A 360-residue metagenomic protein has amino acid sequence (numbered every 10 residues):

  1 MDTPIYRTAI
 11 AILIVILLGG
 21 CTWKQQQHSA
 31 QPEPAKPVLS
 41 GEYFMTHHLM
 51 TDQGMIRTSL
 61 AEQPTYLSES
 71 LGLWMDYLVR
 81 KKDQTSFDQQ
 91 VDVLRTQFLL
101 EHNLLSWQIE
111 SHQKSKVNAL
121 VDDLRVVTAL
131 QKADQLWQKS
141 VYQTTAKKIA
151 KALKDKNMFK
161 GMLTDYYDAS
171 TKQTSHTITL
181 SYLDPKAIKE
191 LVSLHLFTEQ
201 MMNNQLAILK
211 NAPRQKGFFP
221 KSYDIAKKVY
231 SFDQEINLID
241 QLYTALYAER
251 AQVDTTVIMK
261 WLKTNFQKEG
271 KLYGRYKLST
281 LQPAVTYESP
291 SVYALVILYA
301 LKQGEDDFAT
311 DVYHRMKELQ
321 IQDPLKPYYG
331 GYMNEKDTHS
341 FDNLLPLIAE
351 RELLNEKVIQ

Functional and structural regions predicted by a protein language model:
D2-A9: Bacterial N-terminal signal peptides that target proteins for export
G19-G20: C-terminal motif of bacterial Sec signal peptides marking the signal peptidase cleavage site
Q27-M50, I56-Y66, Q97-N118, K156-F159 (+1 more regions): CBM-like carbohydrate-recognition segments
A35-T46, M75, Q84-F98, V127 (+7 more regions): Hydrophobic core segments within long, regular secondary-structure runs in both alpha- and beta-rich folds
H47-L49, H102-Q135, D155-L194: The feature captures the catalytic groove of carbohydrate-active enzymes
L60-T144: Post-signal peptide N-terminal segment of secreted/secretory-pathway proteins
A61, T65-S68, T145-Y293, D306 (+1 more regions): Extended ligand-binding clefts on enzyme/binding-domain cores
S70-Q84, L124-Q138, L183-L196, D240-V253 (+2 more regions): Well-ordered alpha-helical scaffold segments within catalytic/enzyme domains
